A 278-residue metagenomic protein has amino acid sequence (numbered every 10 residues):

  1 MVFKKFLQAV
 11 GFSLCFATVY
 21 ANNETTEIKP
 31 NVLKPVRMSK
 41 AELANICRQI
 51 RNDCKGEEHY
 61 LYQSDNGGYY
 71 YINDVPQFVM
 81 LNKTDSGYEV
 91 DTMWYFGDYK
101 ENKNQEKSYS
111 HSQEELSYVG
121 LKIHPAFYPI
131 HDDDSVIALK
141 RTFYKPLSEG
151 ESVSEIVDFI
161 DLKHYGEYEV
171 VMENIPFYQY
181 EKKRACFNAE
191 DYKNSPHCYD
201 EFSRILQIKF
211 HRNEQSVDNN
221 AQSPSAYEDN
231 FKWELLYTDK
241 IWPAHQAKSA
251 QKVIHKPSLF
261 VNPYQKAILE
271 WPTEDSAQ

Functional and structural regions predicted by a protein language model:
M1-N23: Classical Sec-dependent N-terminal signal peptides that target proteins to the secretory pathway
A21-K55, G150-Q278: Acidic, small-residue rich beta-repeat scaffolds with periodic aromatic anchors
I50-D74: Beta-strand-rich domains and repeat architectures in extracellular enzymes and scaffolds, especially beta-propellers
E57-D65, S117-D132, Q207-E228: Structural signature of eukaryotic scaffold interfaces centered on beta-propeller domains
H59-L61, Y69, V79-L81, P257-L259: Assembly/interface hotspot detector across virion components, adhesins/toxins, and nucleic-acid enzymes
N66-I72, P129-F143, N219-Y237: Acidic/hydrophobic-patterned starts of short beta strands in beta-sheet-rich repeat architectures
G68-S135, K145: Short N-terminal edge-element motif at the start of the domain
P125-K163: Contiguous hydrophobic, core-forming segments of folded domains
